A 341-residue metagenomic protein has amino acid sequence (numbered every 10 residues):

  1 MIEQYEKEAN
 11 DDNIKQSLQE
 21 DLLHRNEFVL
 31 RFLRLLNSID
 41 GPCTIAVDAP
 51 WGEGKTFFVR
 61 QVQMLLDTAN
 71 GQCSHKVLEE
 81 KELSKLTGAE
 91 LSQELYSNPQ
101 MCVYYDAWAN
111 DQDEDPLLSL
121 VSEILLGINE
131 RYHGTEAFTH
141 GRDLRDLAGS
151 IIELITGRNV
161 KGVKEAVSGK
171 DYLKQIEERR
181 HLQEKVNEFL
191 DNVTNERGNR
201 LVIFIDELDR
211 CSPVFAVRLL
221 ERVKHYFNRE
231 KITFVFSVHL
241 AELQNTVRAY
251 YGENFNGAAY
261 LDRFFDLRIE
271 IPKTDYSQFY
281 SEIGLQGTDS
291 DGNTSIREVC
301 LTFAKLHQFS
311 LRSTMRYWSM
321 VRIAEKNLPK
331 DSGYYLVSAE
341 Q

Functional and structural regions predicted by a protein language model:
M1-S92, L118: Walker A/P-loop-proximal flanking segment of P-loop NTPase domains
M1-V29, L65, N187, N192-L201 (+2 more regions): The catalytic "switch" region of P-loop NTPases
C43, P99-M101, L201: The start of beta-strands in P-loop NTPase/AAA+ ATPase cores
T44-D48, Y104, F204: Short hydrophobic/aromatic beta-strand immediately N-terminal to the Walker A/P-loop
D48-G52, D206-V217, K224: Catalytic acidic motif of RecA-like/P-loop NTPases
T56-V59, M64-N192: P-loop NTPase nucleotide-binding core
E114-L118, P213-L220: Conserved strand-to-helix beginnings and helix N-cap segments that scaffold or border functional pockets
A137-G157, D266-A339: Conserved AAA+ ATPase small/helical "lid" subdomain
